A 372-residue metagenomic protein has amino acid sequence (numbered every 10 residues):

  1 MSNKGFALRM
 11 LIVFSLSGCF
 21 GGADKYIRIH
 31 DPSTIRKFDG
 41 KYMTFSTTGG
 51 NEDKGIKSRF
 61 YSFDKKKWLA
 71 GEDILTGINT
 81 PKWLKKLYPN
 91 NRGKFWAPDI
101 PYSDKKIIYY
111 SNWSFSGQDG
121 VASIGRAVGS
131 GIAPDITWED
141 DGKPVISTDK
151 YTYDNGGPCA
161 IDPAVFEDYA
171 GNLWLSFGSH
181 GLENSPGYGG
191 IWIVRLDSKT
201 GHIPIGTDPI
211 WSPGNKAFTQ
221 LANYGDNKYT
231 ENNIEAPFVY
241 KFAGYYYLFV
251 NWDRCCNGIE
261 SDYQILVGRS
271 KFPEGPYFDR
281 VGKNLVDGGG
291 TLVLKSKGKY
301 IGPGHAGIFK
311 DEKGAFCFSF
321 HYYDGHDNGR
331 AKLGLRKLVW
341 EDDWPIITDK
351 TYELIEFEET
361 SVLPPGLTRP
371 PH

Functional and structural regions predicted by a protein language model:
M1-S2, F20: N-terminal hydrophobic targeting signals that begin at the initiator methionine
N3-V13: Sec-dependent signal peptide recognition, specifically the positively charged N-region followed immediately by
I12-F20: Hydrophobic h-region of N-terminal signal peptides that target proteins for export in Gram-negative bacteria
C19-H372: Carbohydrate-active catalytic/glycan-binding domains of CAZyme proteins, especially the secreted or lumenal ectodomains
